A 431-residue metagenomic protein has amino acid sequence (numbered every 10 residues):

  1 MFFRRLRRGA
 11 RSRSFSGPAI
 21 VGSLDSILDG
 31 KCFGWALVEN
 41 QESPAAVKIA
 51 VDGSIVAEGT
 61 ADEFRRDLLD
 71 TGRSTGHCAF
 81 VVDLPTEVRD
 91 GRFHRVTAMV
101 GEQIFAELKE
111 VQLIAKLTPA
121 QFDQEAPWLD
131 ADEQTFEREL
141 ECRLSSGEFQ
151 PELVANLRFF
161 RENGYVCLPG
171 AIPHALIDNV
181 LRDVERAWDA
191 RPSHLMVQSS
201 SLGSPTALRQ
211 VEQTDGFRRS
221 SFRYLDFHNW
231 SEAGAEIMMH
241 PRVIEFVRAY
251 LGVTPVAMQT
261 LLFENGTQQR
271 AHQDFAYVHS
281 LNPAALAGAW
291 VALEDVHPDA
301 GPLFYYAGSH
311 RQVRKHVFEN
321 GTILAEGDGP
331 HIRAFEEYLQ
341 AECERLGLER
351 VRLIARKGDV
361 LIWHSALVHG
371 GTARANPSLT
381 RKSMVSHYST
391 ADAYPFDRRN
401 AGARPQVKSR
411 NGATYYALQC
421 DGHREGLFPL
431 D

Functional and structural regions predicted by a protein language model:
F2-A120: Basic, ligand-binding patches in group-transfer machinery, especially extracytoplasmic/periplasmic segments
P18-V21, V154, E349: Short, solvent-exposed loop/turn positions at domain surfaces that link secondary-structure elements or cap domain
D123-S145, A190, Q198, K315-I323 (+2 more regions): Non-heme Fe(II)/2-oxoglutarate
A126-E162, P169-H272, Y277-S280, Y416: Non-heme Fe(II)-dependent double-stranded beta-helix
I237, V253-V256, H279-P283, L293-P302 (+2 more regions): Active-site region of the double-stranded beta-helix
L281-P298, I354, I362, H387-T390: Short, conserved beta-strand element in jelly-roll/cupin
P298-V368: Double-stranded beta-helix
